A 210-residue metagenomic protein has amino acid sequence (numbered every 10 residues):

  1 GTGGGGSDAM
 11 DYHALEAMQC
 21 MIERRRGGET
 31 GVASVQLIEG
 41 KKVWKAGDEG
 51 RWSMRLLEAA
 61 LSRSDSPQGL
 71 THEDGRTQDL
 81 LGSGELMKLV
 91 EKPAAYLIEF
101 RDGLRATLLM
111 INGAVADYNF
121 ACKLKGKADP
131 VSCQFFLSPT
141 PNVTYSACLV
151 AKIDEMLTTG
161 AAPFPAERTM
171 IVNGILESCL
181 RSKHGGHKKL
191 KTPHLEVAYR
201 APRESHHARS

Functional and structural regions predicted by a protein language model:
G3-L104, I111-A114, M170-G174: Rossmann-like dinucleotide-binding domain that binds NAD(P)(H)
A17-M21, M54-L57, A116-D117, G126-D129 (+3 more regions): Short, low-complexity, polar/charged sequence segments that are solvent-exposed and flexible
C20, A59, C148-A151, E155 (+1 more regions): Charged/polar, solvent-exposed surface patches and flexible loops
C20-M21, F100-D102, S146, K189 (+1 more regions): Broad hydrophobic/π-residue packing in well-ordered secondary structure
R24-R26, A59-R63, C122-L124, S132-Q134 (+2 more regions): Glycine-rich loops and low-complexity Gly/Arg-rich segments that provide flexible linkers or classic glycine-based
H72-M170: NAD(P)-dinucleotide binding in Rossmann-like oxidoreductases
L80, E155-S210: C-terminal helix-rich "cap/oligomerization" subdomain common to oxidoreductases
